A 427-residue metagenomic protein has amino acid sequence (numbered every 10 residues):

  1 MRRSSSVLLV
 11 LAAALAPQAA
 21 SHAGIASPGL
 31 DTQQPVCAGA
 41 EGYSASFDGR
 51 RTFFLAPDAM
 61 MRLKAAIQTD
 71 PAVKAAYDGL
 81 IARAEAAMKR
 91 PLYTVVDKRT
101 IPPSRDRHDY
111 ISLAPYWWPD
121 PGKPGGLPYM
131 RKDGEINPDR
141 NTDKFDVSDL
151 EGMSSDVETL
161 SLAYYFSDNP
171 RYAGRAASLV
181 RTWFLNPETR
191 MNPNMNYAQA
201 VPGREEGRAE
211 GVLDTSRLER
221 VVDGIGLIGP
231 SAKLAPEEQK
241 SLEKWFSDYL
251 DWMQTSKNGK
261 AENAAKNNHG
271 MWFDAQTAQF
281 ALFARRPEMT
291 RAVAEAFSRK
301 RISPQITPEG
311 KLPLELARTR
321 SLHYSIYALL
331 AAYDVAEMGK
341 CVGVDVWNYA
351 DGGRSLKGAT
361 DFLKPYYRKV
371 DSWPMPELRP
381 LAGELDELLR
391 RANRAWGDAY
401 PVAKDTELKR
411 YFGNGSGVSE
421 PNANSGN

Functional and structural regions predicted by a protein language model:
M1-L8: Bacterial N-terminal signal peptides that target proteins for export
L8-Q18: Bacterial N-terminal signal peptides
G24-K260, M271, E295, I306 (+1 more regions): Extracellular glycan-targeting catalytic surfaces
E295-L316: Flexible internal linker/loop segments at domain or repeat junctions
